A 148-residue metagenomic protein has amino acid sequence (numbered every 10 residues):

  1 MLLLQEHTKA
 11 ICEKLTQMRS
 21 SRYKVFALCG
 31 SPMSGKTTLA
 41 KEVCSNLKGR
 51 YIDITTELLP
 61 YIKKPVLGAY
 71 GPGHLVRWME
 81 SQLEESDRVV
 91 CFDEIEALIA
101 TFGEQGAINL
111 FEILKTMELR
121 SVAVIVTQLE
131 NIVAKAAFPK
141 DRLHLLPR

Functional and structural regions predicted by a protein language model:
M1-S21: N-terminal pre-Walker A segment at the start of P-loop NTPase domains
Q5-C12, P72-R77, E104-F111: Well-ordered, non-membrane alpha-helical segments in soluble/globular domains
S21-L39: Walker A/P-loop nucleotide-binding motif
Y51-L83: Short glycine-rich substrate-engagement loop in P-loop NTPases that contacts/grips substrate
G71-V89, F111-V126: Mid-core helix/loop region of P-loop NTP-binding domains shared across ATPases and GTPases
I95-R148: Replace "adjacent to P-loop NTPase cores in ATP/GTP-dependent enzymes" with "adjacent to NTP-binding cores
